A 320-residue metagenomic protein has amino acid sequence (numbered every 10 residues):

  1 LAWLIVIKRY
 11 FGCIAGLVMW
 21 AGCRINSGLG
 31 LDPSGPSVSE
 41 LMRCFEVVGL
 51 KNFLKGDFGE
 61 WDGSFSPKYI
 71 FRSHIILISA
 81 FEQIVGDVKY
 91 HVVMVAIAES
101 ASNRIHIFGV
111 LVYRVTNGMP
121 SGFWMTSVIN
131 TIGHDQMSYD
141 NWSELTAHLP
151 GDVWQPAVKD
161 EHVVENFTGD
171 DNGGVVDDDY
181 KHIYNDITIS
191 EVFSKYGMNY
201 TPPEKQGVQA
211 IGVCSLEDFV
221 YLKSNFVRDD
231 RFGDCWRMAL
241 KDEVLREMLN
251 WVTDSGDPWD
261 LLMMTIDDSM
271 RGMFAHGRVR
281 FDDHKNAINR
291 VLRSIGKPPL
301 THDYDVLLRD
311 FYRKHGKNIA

Functional and structural regions predicted by a protein language model:
L1-G16, E99, I132-D140, M264-H276: Short, hydrophobic/amphipathic alpha-helical patches that form generic packing surfaces within helical domains
W3-G63, Y139-V158: Active-site-proximal segment of RNA-dependent polymerases
F11, A15, M42, G59 (+4 more regions): Short, well-ordered alpha-helical packing segments
S27-G35, I84-I97, D152-Q155, G197-G212: A generic structural motif
S27-L29, S121, L222: Short glycine-rich loop/turn motifs that provide flexible caps or phosphate-binding loops at active sites
D32-S37, V158-V164, N172-G174, Q209-A210: Beta-rich nucleic-acid/ligand-interaction surfaces
G49-F167, G174-I183, D218: Conserved polymerase palm-domain catalytic core
Y113, W124, Y180-A320: Active-site and adjacent loop segments of nucleotide-processing enzymes that use two-metal-ion phosphate chemistry
